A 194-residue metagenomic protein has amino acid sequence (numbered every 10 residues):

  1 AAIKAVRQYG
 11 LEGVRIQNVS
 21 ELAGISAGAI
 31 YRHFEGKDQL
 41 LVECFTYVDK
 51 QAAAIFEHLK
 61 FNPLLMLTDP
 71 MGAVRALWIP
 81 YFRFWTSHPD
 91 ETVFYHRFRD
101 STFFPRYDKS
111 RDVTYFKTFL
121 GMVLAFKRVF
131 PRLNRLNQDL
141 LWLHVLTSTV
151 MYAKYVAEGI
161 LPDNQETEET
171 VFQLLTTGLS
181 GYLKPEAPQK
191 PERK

Functional and structural regions predicted by a protein language model:
A1-Q8, Q51-N62, S148-Y155: Solvent-exposed, amphipathic alpha-helical segments
A1-V6, V14, V48, Y81: Short hydrophobic clusters on alpha-helical segments that form packing/core surfaces in small helical domains
A5-Q39, E43: Helix-turn-helix
L41-V48, Y95: Alpha-helical DNA-contacting segments of helix-turn-helix folds
E43, E57-S87, L141-V145: Hydrophobic alpha-helical connector segments
A53-H58, G72, H96, F103-F130 (+4 more regions): Amphipathic alpha-helical packing segments from all-alpha helical-bundle domains
F84-P105, K154-E158: Amphipathic alpha-helical segments used for helix-helix packing
P105, K127-L175, K184-K194: Hydrophobic/aromatic-rich alpha-helical bundle segments in the mid-to-C-terminal region
